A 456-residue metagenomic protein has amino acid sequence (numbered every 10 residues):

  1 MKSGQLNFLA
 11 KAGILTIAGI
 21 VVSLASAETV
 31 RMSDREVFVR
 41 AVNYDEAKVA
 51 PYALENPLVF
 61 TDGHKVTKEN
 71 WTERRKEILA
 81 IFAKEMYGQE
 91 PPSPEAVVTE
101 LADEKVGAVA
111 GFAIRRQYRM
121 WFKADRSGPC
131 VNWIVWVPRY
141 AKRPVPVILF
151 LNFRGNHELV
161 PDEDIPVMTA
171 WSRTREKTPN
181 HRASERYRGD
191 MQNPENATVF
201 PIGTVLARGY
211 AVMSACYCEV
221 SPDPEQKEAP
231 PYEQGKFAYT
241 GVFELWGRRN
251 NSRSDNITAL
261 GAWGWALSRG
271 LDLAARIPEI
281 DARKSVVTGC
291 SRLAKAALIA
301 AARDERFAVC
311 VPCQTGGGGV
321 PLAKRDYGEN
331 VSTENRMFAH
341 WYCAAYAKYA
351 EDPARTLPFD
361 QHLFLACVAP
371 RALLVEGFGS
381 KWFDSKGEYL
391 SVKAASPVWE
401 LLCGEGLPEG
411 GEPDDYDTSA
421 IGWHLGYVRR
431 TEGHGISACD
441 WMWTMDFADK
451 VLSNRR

Functional and structural regions predicted by a protein language model:
K11-S23: Bacterial N-terminal signal peptides
A27-E90, F447: N-terminal pre-domain segments of enzymes
N132-I134, R143-F153: Short beta-strand element of the alpha/beta-hydrolase
L149-R269, L273-R276, G319, A323-R325: Cap/lid segment of the alpha/beta-hydrolase catalytic domain
V242, R269, V309-F364, G387-G411 (+1 more regions): Mobile cap/lid helix-loop segments that gate and shape the active-site cleft of serine hydrolases
A262, R269-E329, P353: Primarily recognizes the serine-hydrolase "nucleophile elbow" in alpha/beta-hydrolase and SGNH/GDSL folds
A369-D384, T431-E432: Conserved strand-to-loop "acid loop" that flanks and positions the catalytic carboxylate
L390-R456: C-terminal catalytic histidine-bearing segment of alpha/beta-hydrolase fold enzymes
